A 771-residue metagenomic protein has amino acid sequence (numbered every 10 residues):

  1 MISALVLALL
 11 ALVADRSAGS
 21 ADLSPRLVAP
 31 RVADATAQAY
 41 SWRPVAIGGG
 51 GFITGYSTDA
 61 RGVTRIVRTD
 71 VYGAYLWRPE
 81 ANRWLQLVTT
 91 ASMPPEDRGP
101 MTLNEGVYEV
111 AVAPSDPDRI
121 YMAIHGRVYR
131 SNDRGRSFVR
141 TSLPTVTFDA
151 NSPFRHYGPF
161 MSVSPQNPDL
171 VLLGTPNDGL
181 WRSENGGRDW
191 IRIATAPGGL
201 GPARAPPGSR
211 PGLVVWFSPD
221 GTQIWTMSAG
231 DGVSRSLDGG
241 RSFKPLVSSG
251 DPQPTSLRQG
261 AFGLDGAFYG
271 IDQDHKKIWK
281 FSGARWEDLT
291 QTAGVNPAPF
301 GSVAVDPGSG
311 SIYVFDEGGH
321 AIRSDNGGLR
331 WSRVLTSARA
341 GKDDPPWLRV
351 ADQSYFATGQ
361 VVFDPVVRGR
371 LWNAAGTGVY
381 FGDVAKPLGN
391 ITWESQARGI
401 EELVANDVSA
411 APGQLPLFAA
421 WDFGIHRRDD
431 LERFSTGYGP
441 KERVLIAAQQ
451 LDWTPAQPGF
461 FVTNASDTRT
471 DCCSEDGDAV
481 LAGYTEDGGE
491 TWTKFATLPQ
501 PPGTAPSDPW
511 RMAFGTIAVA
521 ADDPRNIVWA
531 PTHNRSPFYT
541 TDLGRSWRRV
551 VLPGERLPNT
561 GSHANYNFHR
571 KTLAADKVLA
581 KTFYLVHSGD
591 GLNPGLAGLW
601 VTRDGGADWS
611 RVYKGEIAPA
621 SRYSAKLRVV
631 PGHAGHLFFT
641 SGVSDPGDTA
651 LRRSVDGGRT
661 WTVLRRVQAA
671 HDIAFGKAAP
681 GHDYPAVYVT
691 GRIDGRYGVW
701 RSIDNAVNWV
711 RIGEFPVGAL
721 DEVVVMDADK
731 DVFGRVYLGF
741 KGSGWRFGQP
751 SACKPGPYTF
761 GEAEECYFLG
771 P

Functional and structural regions predicted by a protein language model:
V45-Y72: Beta-strand-rich domains and repeat architectures in extracellular enzymes and scaffolds, especially beta-propellers
Y56-A60, E109-S115, F160-Q166, V214-P219 (+11 more regions): Structural signature of eukaryotic scaffold interfaces centered on beta-propeller domains
D59, L76-R78, P114, S131-N132 (+14 more regions): Conserved Ser/Thr-centered positions that define the repeating blades of beta-propeller domains
G73-L76, R83, R127-R130, G179-R182 (+12 more regions): A short loop-to-beta-strand structural motif that recurs across blades of beta-propeller domains
T89-M101, L143-S152, A196-A205, G250 (+6 more regions): Surface-exposed loop and turn segments in beta-propeller and other repeat-based domains that flank or scaffold
G341-P346, S395-D407, E442-A448, R665-A674 (+1 more regions): Conserved blade-ending motifs and adjacent loop-strand segments that build the rim/top face of beta-propeller domains
A357-V366, A374-T377, G632, F639-T649 (+1 more regions): Loop/turn-rich, solvent-exposed surfaces of beta-rich toroidal or solenoidal domains
G382, L720-E765: Blade-level signature of beta-propeller repeat domains, shared across WD40, Kelch, NHL, RCC1 and BNR/Asp-box propellers
